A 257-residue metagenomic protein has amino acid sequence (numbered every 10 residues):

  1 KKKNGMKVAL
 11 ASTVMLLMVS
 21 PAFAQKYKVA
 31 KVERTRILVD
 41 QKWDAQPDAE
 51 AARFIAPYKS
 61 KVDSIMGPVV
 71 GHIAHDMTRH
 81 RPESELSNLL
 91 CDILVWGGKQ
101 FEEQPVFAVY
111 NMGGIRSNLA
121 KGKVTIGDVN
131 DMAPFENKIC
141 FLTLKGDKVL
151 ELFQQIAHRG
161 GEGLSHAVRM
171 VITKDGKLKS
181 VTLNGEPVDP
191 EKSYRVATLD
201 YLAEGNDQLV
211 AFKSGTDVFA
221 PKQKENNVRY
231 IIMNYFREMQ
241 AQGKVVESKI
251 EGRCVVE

Functional and structural regions predicted by a protein language model:
K1-V32: Bacterial Sec-dependent N-terminal signal peptides
S12-T13, L17, A52, K123 (+2 more regions): Low-complexity, intrinsically disordered regions enriched in charged/polar residues
V14, V62-G67, A120-V124: Short hydrophobic/aromatic-rich motifs at helix boundaries and adjacent loops
K26-D40, S84, N88-C91, V95-G97 (+2 more regions): Feature captures C-terminal
E33-S64: N-terminal targeting signals for Sec/Tat export/insertion, comprising classic cleavable signal peptides
A56-V70, G160-I172: Amphipathic repeat-derived elements
S64-H80, L209-D217: Acidic/histidine-rich, surface-exposed loop or edge segments in extracytoplasmic proteins
